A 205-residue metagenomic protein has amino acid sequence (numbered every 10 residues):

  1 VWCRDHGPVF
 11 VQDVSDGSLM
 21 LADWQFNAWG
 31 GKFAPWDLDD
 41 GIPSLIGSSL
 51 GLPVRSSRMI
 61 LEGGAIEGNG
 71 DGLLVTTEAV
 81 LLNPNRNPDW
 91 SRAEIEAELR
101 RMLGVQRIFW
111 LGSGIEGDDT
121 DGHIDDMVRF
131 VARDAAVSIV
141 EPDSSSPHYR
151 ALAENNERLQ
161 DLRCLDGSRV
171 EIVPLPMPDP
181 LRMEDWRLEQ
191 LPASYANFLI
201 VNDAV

Functional and structural regions predicted by a protein language model:
V1-V205: The feature marks the mature, well-folded catalytic cores of soluble enzymes
